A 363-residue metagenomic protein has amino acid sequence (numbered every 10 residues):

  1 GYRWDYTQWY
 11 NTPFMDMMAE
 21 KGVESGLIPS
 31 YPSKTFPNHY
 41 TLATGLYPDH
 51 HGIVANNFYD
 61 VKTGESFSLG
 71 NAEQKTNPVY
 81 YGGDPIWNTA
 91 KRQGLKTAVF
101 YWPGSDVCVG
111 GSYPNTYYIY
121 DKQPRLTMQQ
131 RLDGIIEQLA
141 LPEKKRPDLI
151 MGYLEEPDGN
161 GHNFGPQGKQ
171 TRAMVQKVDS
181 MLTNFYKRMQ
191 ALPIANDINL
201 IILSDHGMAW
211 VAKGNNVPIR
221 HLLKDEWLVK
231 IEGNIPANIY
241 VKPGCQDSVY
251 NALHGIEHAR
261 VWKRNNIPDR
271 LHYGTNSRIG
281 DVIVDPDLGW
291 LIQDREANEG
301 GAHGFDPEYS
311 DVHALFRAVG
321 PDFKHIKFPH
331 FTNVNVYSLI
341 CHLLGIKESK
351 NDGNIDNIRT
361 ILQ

Functional and structural regions predicted by a protein language model:
G1, H206-G207, L288: Active-site metal-binding loops of divalent metal-dependent hydrolases
G1-Y6, L27-P29, A72-N77, W87 (+5 more regions): Second-shell loop/turn segments in exported
W4-K144, V336, N354-I361: Active-site-proximal alpha/beta segments of enzymes that process anionic O-linked groups
F14, K177-I219: Metal-dependent active-site segment of extracytoplasmic phospho-/sulfohydrolases and closely related
E20-E24, R92-A98, K144-I150, I194-N199 (+4 more regions): Loop/turn elements at helix/coil->beta-strand transitions in domains of secreted/extracellular proteins
S25-I28, T41-A43, I86-T89, K96-Y101 (+7 more regions): Structural recognition of the beta-strand scaffold that forms the well-ordered cores of secreted hydrolase catalytic
W102-K122, D133-N184, C245: Active-site His/acidic residue clusters
I231-H342: Active-site neighborhoods of enzymes that stabilize oxyanions during catalysis
